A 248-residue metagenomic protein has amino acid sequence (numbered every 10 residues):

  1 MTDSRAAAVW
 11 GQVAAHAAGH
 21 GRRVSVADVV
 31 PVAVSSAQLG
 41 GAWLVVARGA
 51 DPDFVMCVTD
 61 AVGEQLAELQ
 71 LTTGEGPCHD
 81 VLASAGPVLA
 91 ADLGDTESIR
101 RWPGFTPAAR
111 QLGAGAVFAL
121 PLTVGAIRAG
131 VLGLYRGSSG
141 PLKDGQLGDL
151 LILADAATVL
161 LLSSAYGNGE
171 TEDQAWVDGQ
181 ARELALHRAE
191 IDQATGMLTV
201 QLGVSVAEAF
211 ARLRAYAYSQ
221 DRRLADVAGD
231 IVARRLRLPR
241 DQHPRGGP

Functional and structural regions predicted by a protein language model:
M1-T72, G229-P248: Intrinsically disordered, low-complexity terminal regulatory regions
R5, T158-Y166, L186: Signal-transducing alpha-helical linker
W43, A47, G63-R101, P107-G115: Regulatory sensory and allosteric helical modules in signal-transduction proteins and certain transcription factors
A116-T123: Short hydrophobic beta-strand micro-motif common in sensory/regulatory domains
V131-G140, G145: Short beta-strand-to-loop transition segments that serve as allosteric relay/switch motifs in sensory/regulatory domains
L147-T158: Allosteric cytosolic regulatory segments
Y166-P248: Signal-transducing coiled-coil/dimerization helices and immediately adjacent hinge/linker segments that couple sensory
